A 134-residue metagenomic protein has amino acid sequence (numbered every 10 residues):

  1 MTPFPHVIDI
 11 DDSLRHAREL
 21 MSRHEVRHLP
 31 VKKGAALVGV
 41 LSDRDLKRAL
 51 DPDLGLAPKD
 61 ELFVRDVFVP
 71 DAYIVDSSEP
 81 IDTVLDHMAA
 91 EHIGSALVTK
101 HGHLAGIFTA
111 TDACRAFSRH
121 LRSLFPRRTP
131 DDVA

Functional and structural regions predicted by a protein language model:
M1-F4, S42-I74, P80-A89, L104 (+1 more regions): Tandem CBS (Bateman) regulatory domains
V7-E25, K32-K33, I74-H92, V98-T99 (+2 more regions): The conserved cystathionine-beta-synthase
R27, K32, V40-R44, G94 (+2 more regions): Short hydrophobic beta-strand motif reused across regulatory alpha/beta modules
